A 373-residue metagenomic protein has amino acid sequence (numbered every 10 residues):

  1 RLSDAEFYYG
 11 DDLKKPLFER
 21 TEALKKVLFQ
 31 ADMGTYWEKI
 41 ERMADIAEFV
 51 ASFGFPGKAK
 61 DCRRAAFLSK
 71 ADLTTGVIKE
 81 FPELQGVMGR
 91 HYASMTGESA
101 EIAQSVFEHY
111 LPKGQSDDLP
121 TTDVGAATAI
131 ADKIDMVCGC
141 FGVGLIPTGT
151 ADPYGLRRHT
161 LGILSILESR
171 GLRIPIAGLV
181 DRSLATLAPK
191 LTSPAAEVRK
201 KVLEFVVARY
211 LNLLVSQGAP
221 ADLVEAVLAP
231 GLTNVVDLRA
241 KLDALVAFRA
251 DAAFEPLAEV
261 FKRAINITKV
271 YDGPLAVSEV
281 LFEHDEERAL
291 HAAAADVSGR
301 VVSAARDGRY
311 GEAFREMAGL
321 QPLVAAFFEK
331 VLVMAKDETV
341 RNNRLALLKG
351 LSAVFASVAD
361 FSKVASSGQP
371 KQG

Functional and structural regions predicted by a protein language model:
R1-G373: Amphipathic alpha-helical "coupling" segments that flank catalytic cores
